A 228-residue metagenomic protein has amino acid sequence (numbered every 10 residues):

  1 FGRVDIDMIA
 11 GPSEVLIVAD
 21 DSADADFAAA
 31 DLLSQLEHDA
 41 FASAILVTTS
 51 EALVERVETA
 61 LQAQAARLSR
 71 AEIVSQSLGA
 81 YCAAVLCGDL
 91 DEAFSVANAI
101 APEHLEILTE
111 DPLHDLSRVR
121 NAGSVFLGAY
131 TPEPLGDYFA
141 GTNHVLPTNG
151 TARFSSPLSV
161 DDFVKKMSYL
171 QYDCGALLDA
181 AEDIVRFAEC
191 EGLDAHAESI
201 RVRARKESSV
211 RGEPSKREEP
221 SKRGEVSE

Functional and structural regions predicted by a protein language model:
F1-S43: Conserved NAD(P)+-binding/catalytic subdomain of aldehyde/semialdehyde dehydrogenases
I9, S22-A30, V47, E51 (+6 more regions): Electropositive phosphate-/nucleotide-binding environments in soluble metabolic enzymes
S13-I17, F41-L46, H144-N149, A180-D183: Short beta-alpha connecting loops at secondary-structure transitions that line or flank enzyme active sites
V18-D20, L46-T49, L86-C87, L127-G128 (+1 more regions): Short beta-strand-to-turn element immediately C-terminal to the catalytic PLP-Schiff-base lysine in fold type I
H38, L46-A122: A glycine- and small/hydrophobic-rich beta-loop-beta segment that serves as a flexible "lid/hinge" or phosphate-binding
N98-K206: C-terminal core of ALDH-fold dehydrogenases
V210-E213, E218-E219, G224-V226: Intrinsically disordered, low-complexity tandem-repeat regions
